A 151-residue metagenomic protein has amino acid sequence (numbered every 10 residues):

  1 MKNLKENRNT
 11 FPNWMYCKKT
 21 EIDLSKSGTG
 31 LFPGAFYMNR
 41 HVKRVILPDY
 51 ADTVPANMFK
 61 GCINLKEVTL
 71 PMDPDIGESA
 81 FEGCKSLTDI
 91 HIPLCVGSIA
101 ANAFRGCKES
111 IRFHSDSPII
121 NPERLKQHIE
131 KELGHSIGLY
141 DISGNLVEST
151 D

Functional and structural regions predicted by a protein language model:
M1-E6, M15-G30, R40-T53, I63-D75 (+4 more regions): Structural signature of tandem-repeat unit edges
